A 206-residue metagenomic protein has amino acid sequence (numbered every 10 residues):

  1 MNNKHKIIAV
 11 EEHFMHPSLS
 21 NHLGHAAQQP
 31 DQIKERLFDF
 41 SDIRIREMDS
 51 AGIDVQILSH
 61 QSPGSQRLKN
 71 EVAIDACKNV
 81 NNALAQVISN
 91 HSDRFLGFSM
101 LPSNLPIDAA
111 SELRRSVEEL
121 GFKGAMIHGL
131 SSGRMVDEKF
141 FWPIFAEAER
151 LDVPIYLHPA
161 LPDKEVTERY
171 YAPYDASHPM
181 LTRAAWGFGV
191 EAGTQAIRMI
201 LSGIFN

Functional and structural regions predicted by a protein language model:
M1-N206: Helix-coil boundary/capping segments in enzymes
